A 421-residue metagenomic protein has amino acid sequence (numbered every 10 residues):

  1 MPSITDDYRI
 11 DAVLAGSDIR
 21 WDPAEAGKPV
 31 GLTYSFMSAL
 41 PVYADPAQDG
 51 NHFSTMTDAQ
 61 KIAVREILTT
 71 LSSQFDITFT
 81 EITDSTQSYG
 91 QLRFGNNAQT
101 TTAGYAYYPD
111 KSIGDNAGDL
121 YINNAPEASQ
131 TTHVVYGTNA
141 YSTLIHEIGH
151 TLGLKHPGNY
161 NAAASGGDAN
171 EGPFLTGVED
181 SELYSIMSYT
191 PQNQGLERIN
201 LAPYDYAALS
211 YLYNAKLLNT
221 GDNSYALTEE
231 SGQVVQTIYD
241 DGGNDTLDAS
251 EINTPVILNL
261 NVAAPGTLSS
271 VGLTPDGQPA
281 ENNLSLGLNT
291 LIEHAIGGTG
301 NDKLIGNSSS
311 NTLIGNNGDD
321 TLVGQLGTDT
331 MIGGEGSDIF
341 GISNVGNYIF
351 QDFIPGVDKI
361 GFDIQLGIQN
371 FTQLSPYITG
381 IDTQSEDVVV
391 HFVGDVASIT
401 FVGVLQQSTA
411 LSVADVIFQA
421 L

Functional and structural regions predicted by a protein language model:
M1-M56: Disordered inhibitory propeptide/activation segment of secreted metzincin zinc metalloprotease zymogens, centered on
G31-T33, M37-V42, A169-D180, S185 (+7 more regions): GD-rich hexapeptide-repeat beta-solenoids
T33-Y34, E66-T69, S73, S185-S188 (+8 more regions): Extracellular beta-strand repeat scaffolds in secreted/surface proteins
S35-A39, P109-Y136, I186-S188: Active-site scaffold of zinc-dependent metalloenzymes
P46, G50-T86, I145, G242 (+1 more regions): Zn2+-dependent metallopeptidase catalytic core
H52, S129-N139, A162-P173, V178 (+4 more regions): Acidic, glycine-rich calcium-binding repeat modules characteristic of RTX/beta-roll and related beta-solenoid repeat
S88, R93-T101, A106, D110-S112 (+1 more regions): The catalytic-center signature of Zn2+-dependent metalloproteases
E281, N289, E293, P376-L421: Low-complexity acidic/polar repeat-biased segments
